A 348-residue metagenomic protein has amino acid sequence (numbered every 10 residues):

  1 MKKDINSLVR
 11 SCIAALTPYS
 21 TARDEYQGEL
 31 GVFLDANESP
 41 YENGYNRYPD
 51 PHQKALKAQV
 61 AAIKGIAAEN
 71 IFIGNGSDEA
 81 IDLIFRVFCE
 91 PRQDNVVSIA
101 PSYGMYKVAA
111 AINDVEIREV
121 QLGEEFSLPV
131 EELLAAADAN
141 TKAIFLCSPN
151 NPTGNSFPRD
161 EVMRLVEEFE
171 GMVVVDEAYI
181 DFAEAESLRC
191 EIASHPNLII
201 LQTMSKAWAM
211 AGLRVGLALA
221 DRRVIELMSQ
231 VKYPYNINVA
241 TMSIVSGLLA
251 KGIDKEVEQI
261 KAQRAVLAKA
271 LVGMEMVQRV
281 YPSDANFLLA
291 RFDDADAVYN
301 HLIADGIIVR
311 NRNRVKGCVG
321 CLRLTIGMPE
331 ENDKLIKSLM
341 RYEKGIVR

Functional and structural regions predicted by a protein language model:
M1-I63: N-terminal "arm"/small-domain region of PLP-dependent enzymes with the aminotransferase-like
A55-N95, N113: Phosphate-binding glycine-rich loop
V87-A109, G123: Conserved PLP-anchoring active-site segment centered on the Schiff-base-forming lysine
A100, E116-E124, E177, R312-N313: Short beta->alpha connector loops at strand-helix junctions that form conserved, small/polar/Pro-enriched
A111, L128-A139, P152-V173, E177-A207: Active-site pre-lysine segment of PLP-dependent enzymes
D160, A304-D305, R314-R348: PLP-dependent enzyme catalytic core of the Aspartate aminotransferase-like
N197-G273, R279-V280: PLP-dependent aminotransferase class I/II
G273-D305: Conserved PLP-binding catalytic core of the aspartate aminotransferase-like
